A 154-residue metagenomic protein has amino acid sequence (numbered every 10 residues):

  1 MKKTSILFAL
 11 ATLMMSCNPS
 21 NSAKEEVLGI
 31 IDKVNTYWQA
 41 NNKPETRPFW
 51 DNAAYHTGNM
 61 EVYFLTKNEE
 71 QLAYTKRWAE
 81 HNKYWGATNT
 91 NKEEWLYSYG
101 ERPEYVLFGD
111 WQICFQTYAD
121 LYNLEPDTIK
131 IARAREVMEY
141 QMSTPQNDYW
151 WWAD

Functional and structural regions predicted by a protein language model:
M1-A23: Bacterial Sec-dependent N-terminal signal peptides
S16, N21-S22, E26, E61 (+1 more regions): Non-catalytic accessory regions flanking glycosidase/transglycosidase catalytic cores in CAZymes
P19, K43, Y122-N123: Short amphipathic alpha-helical segments at helix-loop
E25-E45, A73-E93, I129-W151: Long, well-ordered core segments of solenoidal/helical folds
D32-A54, M60, F64, K83-W111 (+1 more regions): Solvent-exposed loop and edge beta-strand segments that line ligand/cofactor-binding and catalytic clefts
A54-E69, I113-T128: Well-ordered alpha-helical scaffold segments within catalytic/enzyme domains
G100-F108, D120-D127, I131: Short gly/ser-rich anion-binding loops that grip negatively charged ligand groups
